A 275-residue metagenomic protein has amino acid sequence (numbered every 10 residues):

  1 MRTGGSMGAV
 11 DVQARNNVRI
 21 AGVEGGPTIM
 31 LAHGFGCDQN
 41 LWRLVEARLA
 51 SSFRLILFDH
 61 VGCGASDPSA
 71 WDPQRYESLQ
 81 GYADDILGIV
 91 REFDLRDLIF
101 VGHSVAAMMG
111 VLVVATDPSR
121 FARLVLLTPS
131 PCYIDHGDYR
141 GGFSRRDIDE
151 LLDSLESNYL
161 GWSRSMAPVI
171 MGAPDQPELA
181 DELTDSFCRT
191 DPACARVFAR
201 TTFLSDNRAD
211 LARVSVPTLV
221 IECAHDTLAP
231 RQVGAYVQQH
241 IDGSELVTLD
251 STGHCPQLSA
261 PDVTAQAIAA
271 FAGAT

Functional and structural regions predicted by a protein language model:
D11-A14, A47, H60-V105, Q266: Active-site loop/oxyanion-hole signature of alpha/beta-hydrolase fold enzymes
N17-R75: Conserved HGGG/HGGXW glycine-rich cap/lid loop of the alpha/beta-hydrolase fold
H33-F35, L98, G102-S104, C223: Conserved alpha/beta-hydrolase "nucleophile elbow" surrounding the catalytic nucleophile
V111, A115-S157: Flexible "cap/lid" loop of the alpha/beta hydrolase fold
D135, Y139-F143, S154-A212: Conserved alpha/beta-hydrolase catalytic His-Asp/Glu region
V214, V220-E222: Short beta-strand/loop motif that positions the catalytic acidic residue of the alpha/beta-hydrolase fold
H225-A229: Acidic catalytic loop of the alpha/beta-hydrolase fold
S244-T275: Catalytic active-site module of serine/aspartate enzymes centered on a nucleophile-bearing elbow/loop
